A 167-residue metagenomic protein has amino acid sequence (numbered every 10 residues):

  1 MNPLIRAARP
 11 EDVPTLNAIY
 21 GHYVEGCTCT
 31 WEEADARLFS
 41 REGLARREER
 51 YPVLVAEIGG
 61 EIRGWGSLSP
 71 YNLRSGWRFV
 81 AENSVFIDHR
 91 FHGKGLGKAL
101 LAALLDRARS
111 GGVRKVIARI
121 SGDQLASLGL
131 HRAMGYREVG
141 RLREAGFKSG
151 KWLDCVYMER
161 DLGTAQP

Functional and structural regions predicted by a protein language model:
P3, E61-W65, L153: Glycine-rich phosphate/pyrophosphate-binding loop shared by adenosine-nucleotide-utilizing enzymes
L4-A18: A short beta-loop-alpha structural element at the N-terminal edge of CoA-dependent acyl/N-acetyltransferase catalytic
N17-D35: Helix-loop element at the rim of GNAT/NAT acetyltransferase active sites that forms part of the acceptor-substrate
C29, E33-R90, L101-A102, R107 (+1 more regions): Acetyl-CoA-dependent GNAT
S67-P70, I117-I120, R132, R137-D154 (+1 more regions): Conserved catalytic-core motifs of GNAT/GCN5-like acyltransferases
H92, A118-L128: Conserved beta-strand-loop-alpha-helix junction that forms the acyl-donor binding cleft
G93-D106, G129-A133: Conserved acetyl-CoA-binding loop-helix of GNAT-fold acetyltransferases
A108-I120: Conserved GNAT acetyl-CoA-binding A-motif
